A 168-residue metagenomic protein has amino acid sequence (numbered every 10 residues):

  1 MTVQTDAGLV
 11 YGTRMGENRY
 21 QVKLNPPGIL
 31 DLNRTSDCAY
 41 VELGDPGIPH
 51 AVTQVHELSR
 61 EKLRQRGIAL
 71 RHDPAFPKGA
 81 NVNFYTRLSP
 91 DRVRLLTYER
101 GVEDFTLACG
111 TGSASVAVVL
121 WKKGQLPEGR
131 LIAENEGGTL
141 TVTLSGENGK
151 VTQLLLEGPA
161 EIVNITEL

Functional and structural regions predicted by a protein language model:
M1-A108, S115-L168: Active-site proximal loop and beta-alpha junction motif in alpha/beta enzyme cores
